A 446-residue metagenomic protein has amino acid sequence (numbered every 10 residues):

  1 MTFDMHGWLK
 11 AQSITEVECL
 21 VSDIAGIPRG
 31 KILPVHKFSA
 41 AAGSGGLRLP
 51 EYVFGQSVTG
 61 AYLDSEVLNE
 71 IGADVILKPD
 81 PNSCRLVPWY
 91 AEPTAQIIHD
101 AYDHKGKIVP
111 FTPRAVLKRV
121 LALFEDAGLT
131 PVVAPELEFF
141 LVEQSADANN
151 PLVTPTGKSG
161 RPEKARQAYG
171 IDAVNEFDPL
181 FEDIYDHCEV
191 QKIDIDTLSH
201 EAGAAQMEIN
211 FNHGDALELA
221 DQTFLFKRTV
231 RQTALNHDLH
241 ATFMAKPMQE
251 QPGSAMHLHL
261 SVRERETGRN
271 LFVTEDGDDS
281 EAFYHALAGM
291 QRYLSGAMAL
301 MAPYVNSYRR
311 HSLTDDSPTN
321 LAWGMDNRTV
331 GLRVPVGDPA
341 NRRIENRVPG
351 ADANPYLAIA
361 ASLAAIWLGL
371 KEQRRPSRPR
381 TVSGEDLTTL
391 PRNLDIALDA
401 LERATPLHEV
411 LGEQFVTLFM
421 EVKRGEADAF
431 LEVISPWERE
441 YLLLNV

Functional and structural regions predicted by a protein language model:
M1-I195, L219, A358, D386-V446: ATP/Mg2+-dependent ligation/transfer catalytic cores
T2-Q12, L20-I27, A41, E218-L219 (+2 more regions): C-terminal accessory/tail domains of diverse enzymes
L86-P93, P131-V132, L198-A202, Q251 (+2 more regions): Short glycine/proline-enriched loop/turn "hinge" motifs that connect secondary-structure elements and lie
I97-D103, M207-H213, L260, N346: Short, hydrophobic beta-strand segments
V133-F140, T156-I171, Q191-N210, A241-H257 (+1 more regions): Core alpha/beta catalytic barrel or barrel-like domain that forms the active/cofactor pocket in diverse metabolic
P151-S159, M256-E264, L321-W323, V330-V336: Short beta-strand elements
D172-F177, F181-I195, I209-A216, K227-F243 (+1 more regions): Accessory "access/gating" subregions that flank catalytic or transport cores
S254-G277: Acidic/histidine-rich catalytic neighborhood
